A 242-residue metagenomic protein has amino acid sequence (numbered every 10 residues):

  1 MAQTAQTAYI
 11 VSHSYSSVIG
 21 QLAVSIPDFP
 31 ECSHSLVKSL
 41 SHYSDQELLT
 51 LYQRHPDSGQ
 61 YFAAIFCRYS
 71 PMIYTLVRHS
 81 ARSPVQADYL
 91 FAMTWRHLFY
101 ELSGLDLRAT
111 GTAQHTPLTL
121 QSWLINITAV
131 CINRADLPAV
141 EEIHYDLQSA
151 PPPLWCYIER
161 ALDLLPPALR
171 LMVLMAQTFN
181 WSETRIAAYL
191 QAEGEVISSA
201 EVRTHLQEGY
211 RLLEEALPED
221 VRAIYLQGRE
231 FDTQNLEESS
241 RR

Functional and structural regions predicted by a protein language model:
K38-S41, L51-T75: A short, charge-rich alpha-helical start-of-domain segment used by transcription regulators
D45, P151-I158, P166-R170, L206: Short, leucine-enriched amphipathic alpha-helices that occur as contiguous helical runs
R54-H55, H79-S83, A92-P117, P138-V140: Sigma70-family region 2
F66, I158-L190: Short amphipathic alpha helix immediately N-terminal
P71, T75, Y89-Y100, Q114-C131 (+1 more regions): Structural recognition of an alpha-helix C-terminal capping motif at a helix-to-coil junction
I73, L98-D106, T128-D136, G209-L213 (+1 more regions): Hydrophobic recognition helices of helix-based DNA-binding modules
L137-R160: Acidic, proline/glycine-rich intrinsically disordered inter-domain spacer in sigma factors
L190-D232: DNA-recognition helix of helix-turn-helix
